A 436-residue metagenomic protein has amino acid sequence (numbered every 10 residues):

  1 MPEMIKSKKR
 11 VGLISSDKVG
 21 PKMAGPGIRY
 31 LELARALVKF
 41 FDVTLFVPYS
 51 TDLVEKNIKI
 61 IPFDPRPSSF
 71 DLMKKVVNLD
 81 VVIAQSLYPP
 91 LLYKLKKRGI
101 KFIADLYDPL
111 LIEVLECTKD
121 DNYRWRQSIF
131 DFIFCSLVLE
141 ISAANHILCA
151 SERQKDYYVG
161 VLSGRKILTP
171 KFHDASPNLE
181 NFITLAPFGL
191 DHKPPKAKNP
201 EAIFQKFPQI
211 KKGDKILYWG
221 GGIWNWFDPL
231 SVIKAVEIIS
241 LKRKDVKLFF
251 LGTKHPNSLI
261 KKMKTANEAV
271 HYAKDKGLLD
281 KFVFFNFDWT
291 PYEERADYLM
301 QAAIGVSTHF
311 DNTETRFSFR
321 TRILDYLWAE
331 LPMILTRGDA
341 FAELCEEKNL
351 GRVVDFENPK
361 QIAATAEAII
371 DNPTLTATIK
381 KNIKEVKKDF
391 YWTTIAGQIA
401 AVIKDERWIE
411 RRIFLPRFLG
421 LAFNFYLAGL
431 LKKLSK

Functional and structural regions predicted by a protein language model:
M1-D52, S231, I238-L241, F423-K436: N-terminal subdomain of nucleotide-sugar transferases
S7, G20, I103-C135, D156-Y158 (+3 more regions): Acceptor-binding helix/loop patch of EC 2.4 sugar-transfer enzymes, predominantly nucleotide-sugar-dependent
G12-S15, L190-K193, Q205-F227, V232-V236 (+1 more regions): Conserved donor-binding/catalytic core segment of Leloir-type glycosyltransferases
L79-D80, D297-R316, L331: Acidic donor-binding loop of glycosyltransferase active sites
S142-K206, K212: Donor nucleotide-sugar binding/catalytic pocket of nucleotide-sugar-dependent glycosyltransferases
G252, K261-D297: Nucleotide-activated donor-binding/catalytic signature segment of Leloir-type glycosyltransferases, i.e., the conserved
A342-E367: Change "using UDP/GDP/dTDP sugars" to "using nucleotide sugars
K387-K436: C-terminal amphipathic helix plus adjacent low-complexity, charged tail appended to glycosyltransferase catalytic
